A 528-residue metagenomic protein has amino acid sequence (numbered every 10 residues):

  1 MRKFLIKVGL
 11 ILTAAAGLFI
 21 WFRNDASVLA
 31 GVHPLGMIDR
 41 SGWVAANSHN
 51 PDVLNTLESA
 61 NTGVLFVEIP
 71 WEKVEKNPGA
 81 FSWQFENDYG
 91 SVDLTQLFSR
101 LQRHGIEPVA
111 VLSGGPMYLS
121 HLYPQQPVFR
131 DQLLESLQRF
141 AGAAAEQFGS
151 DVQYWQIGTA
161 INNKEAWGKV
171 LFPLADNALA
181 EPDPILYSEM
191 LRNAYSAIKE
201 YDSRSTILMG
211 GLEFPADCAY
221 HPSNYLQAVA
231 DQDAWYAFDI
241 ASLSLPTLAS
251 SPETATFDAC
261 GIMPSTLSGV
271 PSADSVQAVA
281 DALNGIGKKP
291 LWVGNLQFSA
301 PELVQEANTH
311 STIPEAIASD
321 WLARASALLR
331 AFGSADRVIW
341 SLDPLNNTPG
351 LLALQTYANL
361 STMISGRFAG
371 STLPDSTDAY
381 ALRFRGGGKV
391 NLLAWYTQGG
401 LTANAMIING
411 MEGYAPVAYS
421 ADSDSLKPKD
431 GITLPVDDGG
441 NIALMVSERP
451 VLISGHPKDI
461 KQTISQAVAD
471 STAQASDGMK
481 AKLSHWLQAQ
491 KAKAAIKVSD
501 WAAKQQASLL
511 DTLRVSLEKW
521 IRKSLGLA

Functional and structural regions predicted by a protein language model:
M1-T13: N-terminal Sec-pathway targeting helices
N24-P70: Boundary/entry segment of secreted carbohydrate-active catalytic domains
N47-E58, L134-A144, Y220-Q232, A318-S326: Short, acidic/polar
A60-A80, Y89-A219, S242-S251: Substrate-binding cleft and catalytic face of glycoside hydrolase catalytic domains, especially the flexible beta-alpha
D183-S319, F332: Noncatalytic carbohydrate-binding groove/subsite architecture in carbohydrate-active enzymes
V293-I364, F368-T377: Aromatic/acidic polysaccharide-binding cleft in carbohydrate-active enzymes
D375-Y419: Carbohydrate-binding surface patches
I432-Q474: C-terminal beta-strand-rich structural cap/linker in extracellular carbohydrate-active enzymes
